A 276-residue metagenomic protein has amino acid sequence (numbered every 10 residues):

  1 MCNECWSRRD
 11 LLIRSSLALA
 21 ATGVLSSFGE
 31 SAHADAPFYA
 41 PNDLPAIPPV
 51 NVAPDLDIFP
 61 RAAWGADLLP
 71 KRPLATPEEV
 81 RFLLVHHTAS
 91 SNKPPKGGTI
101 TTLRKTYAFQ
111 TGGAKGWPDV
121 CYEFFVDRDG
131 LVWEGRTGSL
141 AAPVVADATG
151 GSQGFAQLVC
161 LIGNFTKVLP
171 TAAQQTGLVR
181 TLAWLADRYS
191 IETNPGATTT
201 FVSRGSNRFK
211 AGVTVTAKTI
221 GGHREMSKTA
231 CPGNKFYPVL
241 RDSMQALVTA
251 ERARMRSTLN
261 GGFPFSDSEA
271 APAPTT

Functional and structural regions predicted by a protein language model:
C2-W6, S16, V24-S27, S31-E78 (+3 more regions): Basic/polar, cationic surfaces and motifs that engage anionic cell-wall and phosphate/carboxylate ligands
D10-A20: Sec-dependent N-terminal signal peptides
P77-G116: Active-site acidic/histidine clusters and adjacent loop/turn architecture that either coordinate catalytic ions
T111, P143-A146: Short secondary-structure capping micro-motifs at structural edges
G116-W117, D147-S152: Short, conserved, surface-exposed binding loops centered on an aromatic residue
D119-C121: Short secondary-structure junction motifs
